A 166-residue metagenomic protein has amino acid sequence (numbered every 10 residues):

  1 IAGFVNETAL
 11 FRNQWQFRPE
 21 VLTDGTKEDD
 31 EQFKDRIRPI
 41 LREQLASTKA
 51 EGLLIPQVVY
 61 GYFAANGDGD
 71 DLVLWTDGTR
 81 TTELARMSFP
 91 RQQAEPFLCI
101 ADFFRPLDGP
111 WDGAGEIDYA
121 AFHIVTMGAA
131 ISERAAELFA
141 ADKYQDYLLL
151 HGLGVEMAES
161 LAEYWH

Functional and structural regions predicted by a protein language model:
I1-L148, G152: Active-site loops and adjacent core secondary-structure elements that bind or stabilize anionic groups
D146-H166: C-terminal substrate/ligand-recognition segments
